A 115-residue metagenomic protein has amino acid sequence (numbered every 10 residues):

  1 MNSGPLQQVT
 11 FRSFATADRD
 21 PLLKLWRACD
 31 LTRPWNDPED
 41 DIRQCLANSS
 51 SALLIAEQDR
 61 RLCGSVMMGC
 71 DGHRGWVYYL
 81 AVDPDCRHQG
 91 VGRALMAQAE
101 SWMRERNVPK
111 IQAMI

Functional and structural regions predicted by a protein language model:
Q8-L22: A short beta-loop-alpha structural element at the N-terminal edge of CoA-dependent acyl/N-acetyltransferase catalytic
R33-I42: A short, aromatic/hydrophobic, helix- or strand-capping loop or linear motif that either lines the entrance/gate
R43-I55, W76: A short helix-loop-beta-strand connector motif used in the catalytic cores of GNAT acetyltransferases and, in some
I55, R61-G69, W76-A81: Conserved beta-strand in the GNAT
P84-R87, A113-I115: Conserved beta-strand-loop-alpha-helix junction that forms the acyl-donor binding cleft
H88-S101: Conserved acetyl-CoA-binding loop-helix of GNAT-fold acetyltransferases
M103-I115: Conserved GNAT acetyl-CoA-binding A-motif
